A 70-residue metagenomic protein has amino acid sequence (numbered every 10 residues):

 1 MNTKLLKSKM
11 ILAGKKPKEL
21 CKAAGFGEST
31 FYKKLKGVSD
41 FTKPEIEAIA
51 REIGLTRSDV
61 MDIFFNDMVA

Functional and structural regions predicted by a protein language model:
K4-G14, D59-A70: Short, charged recognition helix plus adjacent turn of helix-turn-helix-like nucleic-acid-binding domains
K7, K33-K34: A general lysine-centric signal
M10, C21, A50: The alpha-helix within a helix-turn-helix
G14-K33: Short alpha-helical DNA-recognition segment
K15, F41-P44: Residue-level signal for the short linker/turn that defines the boundary of a DNA-recognition helix
L35, E45, F64: DNA major-groove recognition helix of helix-turn-helix
P44-D59: DNA major-groove recognition helix of helix-turn-helix/homeodomain DNA-binding modules
